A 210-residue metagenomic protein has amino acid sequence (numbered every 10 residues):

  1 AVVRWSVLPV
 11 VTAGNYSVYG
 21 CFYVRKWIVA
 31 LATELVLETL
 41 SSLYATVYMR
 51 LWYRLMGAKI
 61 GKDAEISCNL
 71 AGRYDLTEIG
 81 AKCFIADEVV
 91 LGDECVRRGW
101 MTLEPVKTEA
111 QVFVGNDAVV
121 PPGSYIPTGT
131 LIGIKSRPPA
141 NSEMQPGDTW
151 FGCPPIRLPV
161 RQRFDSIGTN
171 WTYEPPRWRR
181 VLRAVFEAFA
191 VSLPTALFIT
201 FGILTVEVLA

Functional and structural regions predicted by a protein language model:
A1-G57, Q145-A210: Terminal amphipathic alpha-helical/low-complexity segments used for targeting or macromolecular assembly
Y53-R54, K59-R157: Structural signal for interior beta-strand "rungs" in well-ordered beta-sheet cores of soluble enzyme domains
